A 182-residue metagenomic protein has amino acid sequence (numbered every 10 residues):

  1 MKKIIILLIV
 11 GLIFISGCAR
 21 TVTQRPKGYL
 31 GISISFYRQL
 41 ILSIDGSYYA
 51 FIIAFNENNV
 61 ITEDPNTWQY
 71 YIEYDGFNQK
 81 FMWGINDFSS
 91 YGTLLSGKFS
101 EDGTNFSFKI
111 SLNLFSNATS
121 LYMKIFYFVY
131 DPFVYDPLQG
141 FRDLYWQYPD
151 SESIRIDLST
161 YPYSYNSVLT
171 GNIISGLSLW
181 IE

Functional and structural regions predicted by a protein language model:
M1-C18: Sec-dependent bacterial lipoprotein signal peptides
C18-E182: Surface-exposed extracytoplasmic segments
